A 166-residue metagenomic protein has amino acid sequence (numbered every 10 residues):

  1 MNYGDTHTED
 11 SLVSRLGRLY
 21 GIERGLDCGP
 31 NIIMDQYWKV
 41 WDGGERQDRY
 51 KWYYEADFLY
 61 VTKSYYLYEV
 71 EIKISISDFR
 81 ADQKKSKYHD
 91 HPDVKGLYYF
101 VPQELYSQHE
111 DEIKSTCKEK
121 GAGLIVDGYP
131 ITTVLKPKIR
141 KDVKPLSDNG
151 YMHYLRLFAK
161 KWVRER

Functional and structural regions predicted by a protein language model:
M1-R24, I113-R166: Non-catalytic C-terminal interaction segments of nucleic acid-processing enzymes
I22-Y50: A short acidic/basic microdomain associated with nuclease active sites
I32, Y60-T62, I74-I76: Short, flexible loop/turn elements at secondary-structure junctions
Y37, L59, E71-K73: Anionic group-transfer/hydrolysis microenvironments
R46-Q47, K51-Y53, I76-A81: A short, well-structured beta->alpha microelement
D48-R49, L59-Y60, K85-D90: Short, flexible, glycine/charge-rich loop motifs used to bind or transfer phosphoryl groups or to couple energy/partner
Y50-E69: Active-site beta-strand-loop-beta-strand hairpin of nuclease catalytic cores that positions key catalytic residues
L67, K73-D127: Catalytic cores of nucleic-acid endonucleases
